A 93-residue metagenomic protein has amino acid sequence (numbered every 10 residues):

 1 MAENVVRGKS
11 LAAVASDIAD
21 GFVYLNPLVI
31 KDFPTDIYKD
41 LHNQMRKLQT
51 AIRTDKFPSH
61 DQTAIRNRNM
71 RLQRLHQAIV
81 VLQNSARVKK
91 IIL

Functional and structural regions predicted by a protein language model:
M1-A12, Q62-R68: Membrane-interacting alpha-helical segments
K9-V29: Short, charge-rich amphipathic alpha-helices with coiled-coil/heptad character
Y24-N43: Short, charge/polar-rich alpha-helical segments
Y38, H42-K56, L75, L82: Non-transmembrane amphipathic alpha-helical segments
K39, N43, Q62-Q73, L93: Short, charged, amphipathic alpha-helical segments
D55-P58, Q62, S85, I92: Soluble, cytosolic/nucleoplasmic coiled-coil alpha-helices used as oligomeric scaffolds and tethers in large eukaryotic
L75-I91: Amphipathic alpha-helical coiled-coil segments
